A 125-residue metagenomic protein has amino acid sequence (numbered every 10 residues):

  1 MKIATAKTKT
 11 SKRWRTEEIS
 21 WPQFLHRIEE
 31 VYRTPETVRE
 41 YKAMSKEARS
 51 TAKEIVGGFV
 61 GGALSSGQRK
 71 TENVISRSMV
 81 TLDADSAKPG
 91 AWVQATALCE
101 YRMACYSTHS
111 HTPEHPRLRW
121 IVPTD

Functional and structural regions predicted by a protein language model:
M1-P116, P123-D125: Signature for HUH/AEP ssDNA processing cores
